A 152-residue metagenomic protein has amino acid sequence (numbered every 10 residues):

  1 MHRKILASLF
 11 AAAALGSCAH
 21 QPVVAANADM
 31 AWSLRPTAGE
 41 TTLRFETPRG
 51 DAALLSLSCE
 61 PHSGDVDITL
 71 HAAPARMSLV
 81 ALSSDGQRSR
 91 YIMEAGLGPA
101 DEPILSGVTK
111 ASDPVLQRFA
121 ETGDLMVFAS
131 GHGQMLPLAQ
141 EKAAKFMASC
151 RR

Functional and structural regions predicted by a protein language model:
M1-A7: Bacterial N-terminal signal peptides that target proteins for export
A12-L15: Bacterial Sec-type N-terminal signal peptides, specifically the leucine/valine-rich hydrophobic h-region
A19-Q21: Bacterial signal peptide processing site
A26-T47: Post-signal peptide N-terminal segment of mature Sec-exported envelope proteins
P36-T41, P74-S78, F119-D124: A short, compositionally biased
T47-R76: Short, surface-exposed binding/anchoring microloops in extracellular/periplasmic proteins
R76-S89: Extended low-complexity, serine/threonine- and proline-enriched intrinsically disordered segments
R88-R152: Internal interaction segment
